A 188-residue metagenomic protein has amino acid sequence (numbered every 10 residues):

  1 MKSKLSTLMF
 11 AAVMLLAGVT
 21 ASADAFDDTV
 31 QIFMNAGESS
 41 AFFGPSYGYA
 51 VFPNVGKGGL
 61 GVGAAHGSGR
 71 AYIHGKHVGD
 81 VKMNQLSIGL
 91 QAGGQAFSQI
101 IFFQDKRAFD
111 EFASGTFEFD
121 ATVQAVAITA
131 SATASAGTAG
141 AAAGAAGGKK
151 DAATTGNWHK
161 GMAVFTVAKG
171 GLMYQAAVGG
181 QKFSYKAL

Functional and structural regions predicted by a protein language model:
M1-M9: Bacterial N-terminal signal peptides that target proteins for export
M9-A17: Bacterial N-terminal signal peptides
L16-D24: Sec/Tat signal peptide C-region and signal peptidase I cleavage site
A23-L188: Small-residue-enriched, tightly packed secondary-structure blocks
